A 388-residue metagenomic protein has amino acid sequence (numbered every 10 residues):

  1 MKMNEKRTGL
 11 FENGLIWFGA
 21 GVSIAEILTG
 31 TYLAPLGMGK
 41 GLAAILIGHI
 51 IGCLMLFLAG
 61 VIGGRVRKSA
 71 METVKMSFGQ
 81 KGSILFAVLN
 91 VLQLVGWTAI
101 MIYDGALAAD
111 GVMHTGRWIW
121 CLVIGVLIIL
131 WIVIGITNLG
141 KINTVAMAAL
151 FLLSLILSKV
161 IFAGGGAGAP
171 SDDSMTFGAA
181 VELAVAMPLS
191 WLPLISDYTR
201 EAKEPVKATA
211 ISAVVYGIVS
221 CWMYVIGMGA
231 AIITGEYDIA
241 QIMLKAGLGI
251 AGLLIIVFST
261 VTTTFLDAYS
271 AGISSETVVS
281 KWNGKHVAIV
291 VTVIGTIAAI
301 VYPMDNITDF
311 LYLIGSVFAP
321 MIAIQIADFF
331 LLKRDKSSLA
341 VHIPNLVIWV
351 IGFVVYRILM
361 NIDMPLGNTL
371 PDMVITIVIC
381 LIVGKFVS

Functional and structural regions predicted by a protein language model:
M1-K40, N138, T176-V181, P193 (+2 more regions): Membrane-interface "cap" regions at the ends of multi-pass membrane proteins
I16-A20, F86-V91, V112-I134, M147-S158 (+3 more regions): Transmembrane alpha-helical segments of multi-pass small-molecule transport proteins
T31-G60, G82-I84, Y216, P371 (+1 more regions): Extracellular loop-to-transmembrane helix junctions
L46-F78, L85-V91, G384-S388: Juxtamembrane transmembrane-helix boundary signature
G82-T115, V261-T277: Hydrophobic transmembrane alpha-helices that form the core helical bundles of multi-pass secondary transporters
T115, L139, A148-S174, A180 (+3 more regions): Hydrophobic alpha-helical segments and their helix-loop junctions in multi-pass secondary transporters
I119-I161, S171-D172, T209-Y216, L311-A323 (+1 more regions): Membrane-interface loop-to-helix entry segments
D172, A323-I382: C-terminal membrane-solvent junction of multi-pass transporters and transport-like membrane proteins
